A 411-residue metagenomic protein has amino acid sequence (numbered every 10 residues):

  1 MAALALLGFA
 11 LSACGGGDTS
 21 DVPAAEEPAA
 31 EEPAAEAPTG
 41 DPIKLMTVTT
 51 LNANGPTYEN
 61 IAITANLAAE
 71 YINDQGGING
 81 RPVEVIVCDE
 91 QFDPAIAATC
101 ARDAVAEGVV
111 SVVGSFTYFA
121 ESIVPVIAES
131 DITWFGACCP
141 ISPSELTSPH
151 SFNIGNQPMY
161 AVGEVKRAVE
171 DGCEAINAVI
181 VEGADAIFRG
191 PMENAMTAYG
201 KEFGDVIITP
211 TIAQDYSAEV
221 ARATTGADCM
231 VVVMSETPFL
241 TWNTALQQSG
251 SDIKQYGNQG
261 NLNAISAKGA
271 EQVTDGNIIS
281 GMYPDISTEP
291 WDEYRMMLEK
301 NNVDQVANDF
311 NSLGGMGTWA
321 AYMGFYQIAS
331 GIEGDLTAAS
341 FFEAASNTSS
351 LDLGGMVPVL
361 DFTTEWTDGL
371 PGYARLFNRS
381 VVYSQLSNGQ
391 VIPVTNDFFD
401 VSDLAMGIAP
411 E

Functional and structural regions predicted by a protein language model:
A10-A13: C-terminal motif of bacterial Sec signal peptides marking the signal peptidase cleavage site
G15-T19, P56-I63, Q75-E145, I154 (+2 more regions): Beta-alpha junction/loop-to-helix N-cap segments that form part of ligand/metal-binding clefts
D18-G40: Low-complexity, Pro/Thr/Ser/Glu-rich flexible segments characteristic of extracytoplasmic/periplasmic regions
A35-N66, E90-P94, F116-T117, V181-I187 (+1 more regions): Extracytoplasmic "Venus flytrap"
T47, A104-T117, F135-A137, N177-I180 (+3 more regions): Periplasmic-binding protein-like
P143, T147-G250, T288-E289: Extracellular/periplasmic Venus flytrap/periplasmic-binding protein
L246-A320, F398, S402: Extracellular/periplasmic periplasmic-binding protein-like sensory domains
V303-S312, Q327-P393: Segments of small-molecule ligand-sensing domains
